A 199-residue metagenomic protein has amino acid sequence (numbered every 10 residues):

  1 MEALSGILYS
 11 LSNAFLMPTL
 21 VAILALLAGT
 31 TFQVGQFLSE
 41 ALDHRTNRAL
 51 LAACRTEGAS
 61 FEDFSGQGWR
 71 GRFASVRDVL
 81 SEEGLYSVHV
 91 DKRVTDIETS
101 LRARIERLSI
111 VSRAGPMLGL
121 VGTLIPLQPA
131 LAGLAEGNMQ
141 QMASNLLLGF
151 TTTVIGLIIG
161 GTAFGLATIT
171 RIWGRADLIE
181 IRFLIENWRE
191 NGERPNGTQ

Functional and structural regions predicted by a protein language model:
M1-S75, E98-D177: Hydrophobic alpha-helical transmembrane segments of small proteolipidic membrane proteins, enriched in energy-coupled
S60-R93, N196-Q199: Acidic, Ser/Thr-rich low-complexity segments on the non-lumenal side of membrane proteins
G84-E106, N187: Hydrophobic alpha-helical transmembrane segments and immediately flanking/interface helices in integral membrane
I172-Q199: Cytosol/matrix-facing juxtamembrane amphipathic, basic-hydrophobic segments adjacent to a transmembrane helix
